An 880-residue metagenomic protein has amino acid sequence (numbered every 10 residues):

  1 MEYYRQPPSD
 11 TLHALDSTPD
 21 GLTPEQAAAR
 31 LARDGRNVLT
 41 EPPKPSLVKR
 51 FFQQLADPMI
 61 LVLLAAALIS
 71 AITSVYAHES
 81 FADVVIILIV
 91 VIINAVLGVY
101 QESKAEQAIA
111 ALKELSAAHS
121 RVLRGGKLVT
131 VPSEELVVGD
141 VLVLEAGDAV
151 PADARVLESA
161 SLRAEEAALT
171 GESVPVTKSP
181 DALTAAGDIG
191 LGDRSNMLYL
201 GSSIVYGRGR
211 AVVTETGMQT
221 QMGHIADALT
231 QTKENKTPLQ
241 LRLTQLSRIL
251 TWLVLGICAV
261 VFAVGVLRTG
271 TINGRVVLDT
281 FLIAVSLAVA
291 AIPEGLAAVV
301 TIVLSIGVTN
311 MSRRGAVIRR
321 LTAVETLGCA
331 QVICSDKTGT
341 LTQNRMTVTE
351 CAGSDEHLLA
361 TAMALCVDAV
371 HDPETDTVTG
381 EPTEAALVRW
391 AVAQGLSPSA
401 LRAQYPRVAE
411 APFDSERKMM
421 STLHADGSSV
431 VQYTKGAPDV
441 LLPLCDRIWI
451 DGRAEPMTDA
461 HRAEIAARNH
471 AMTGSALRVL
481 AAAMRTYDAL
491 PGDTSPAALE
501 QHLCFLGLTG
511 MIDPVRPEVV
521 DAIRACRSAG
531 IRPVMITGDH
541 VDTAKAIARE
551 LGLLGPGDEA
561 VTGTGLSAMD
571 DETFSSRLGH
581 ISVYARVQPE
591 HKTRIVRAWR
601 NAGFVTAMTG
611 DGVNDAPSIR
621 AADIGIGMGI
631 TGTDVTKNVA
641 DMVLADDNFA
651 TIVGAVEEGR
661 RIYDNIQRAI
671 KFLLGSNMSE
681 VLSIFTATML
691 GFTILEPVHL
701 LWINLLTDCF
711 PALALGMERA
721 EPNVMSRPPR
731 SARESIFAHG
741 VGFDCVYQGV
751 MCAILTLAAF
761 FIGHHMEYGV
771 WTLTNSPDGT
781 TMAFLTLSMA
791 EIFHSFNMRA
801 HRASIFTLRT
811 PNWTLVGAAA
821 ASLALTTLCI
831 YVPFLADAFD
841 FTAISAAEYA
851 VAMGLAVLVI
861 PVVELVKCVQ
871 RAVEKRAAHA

Functional and structural regions predicted by a protein language model:
M1-P729, E734-F737, V750, H765 (+2 more regions): Conserved cytosolic headpiece of P-type ATPases
A82, N775-M782: Membrane-interface starts of transmembrane alpha-helices
V261, A753-F761: Transmembrane alpha-helix/helix-exit interface in multi-pass inner-membrane proteins
S286, L773-N775: Juxtamembrane membrane-interface segments at transmembrane-helix boundaries in membrane proteins
S679-E680, D744-T756: Core segments of transmembrane alpha-helices that mediate helix-helix packing or line hydrophobic substrate/ligand
T707, T780-S795: Generic alpha-helical transmembrane segments
F760-F761, M766-E767, N775: Long hydrophobic segments that form regular secondary structure
M798: A C-terminal functional module that forms or caps the active site or interfaces directly with catalytic machinery
